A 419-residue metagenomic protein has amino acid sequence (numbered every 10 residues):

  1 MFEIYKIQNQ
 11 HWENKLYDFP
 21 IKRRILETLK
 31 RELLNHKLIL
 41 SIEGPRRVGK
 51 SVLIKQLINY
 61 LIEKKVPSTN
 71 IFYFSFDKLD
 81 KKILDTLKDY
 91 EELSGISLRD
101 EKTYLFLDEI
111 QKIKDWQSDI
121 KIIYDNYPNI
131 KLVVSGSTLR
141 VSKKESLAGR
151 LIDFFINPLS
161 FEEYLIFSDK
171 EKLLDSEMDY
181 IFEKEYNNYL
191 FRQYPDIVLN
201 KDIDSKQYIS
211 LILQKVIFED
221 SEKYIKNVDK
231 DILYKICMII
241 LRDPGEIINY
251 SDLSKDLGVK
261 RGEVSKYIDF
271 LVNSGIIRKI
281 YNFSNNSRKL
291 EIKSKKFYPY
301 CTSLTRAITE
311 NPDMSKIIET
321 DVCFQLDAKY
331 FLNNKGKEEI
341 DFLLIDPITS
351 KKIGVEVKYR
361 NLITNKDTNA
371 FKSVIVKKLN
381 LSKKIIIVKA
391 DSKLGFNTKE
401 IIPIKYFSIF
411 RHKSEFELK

Functional and structural regions predicted by a protein language model:
M1-N14, F19, F161-K316, K329-K335: Interdomain hinge/linker elements that couple catalytic modules in large macromolecular machines
M1-P20, L33-N35, V52, Q56-V66 (+3 more regions): A cross-kingdom feature that marks ATP-driven nucleic-acid transaction machinery
I39-I42: Hydrophobic anchor at the beta1->P-loop junction of P-loop NTPases
G49: Conserved glycine(s) of the Walker
F72-D100: Short glycine-rich substrate-engagement loop in P-loop NTPases that contacts/grips substrate
L98-W116: Conserved P-loop NTPase "ATPase switch" module shared by AAA+ and STAND
K131-S137: Structural recognition of the conserved hydrophobic beta-strand(s) that form the central parallel beta-sheet of P-loop
L139-F154: Short regulatory helix/loop adjacent to the ATP-binding pocket of P-loop NTPases
